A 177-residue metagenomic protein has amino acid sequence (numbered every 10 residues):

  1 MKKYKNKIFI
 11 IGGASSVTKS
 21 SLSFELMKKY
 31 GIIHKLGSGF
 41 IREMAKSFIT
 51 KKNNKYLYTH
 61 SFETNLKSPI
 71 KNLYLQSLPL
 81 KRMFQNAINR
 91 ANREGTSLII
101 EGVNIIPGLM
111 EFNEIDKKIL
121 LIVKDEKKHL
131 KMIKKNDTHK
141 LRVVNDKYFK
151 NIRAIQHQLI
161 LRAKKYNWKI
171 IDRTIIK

Functional and structural regions predicted by a protein language model:
M1-N6: Phosphate-binding P-loop
F9-K28: Glycine-rich phosphate-binding P-loop
M27-S38: Post-Walker A helix-loop "phosphate-sensing" segment adjacent to the P-loop in P-loop NTPases
I32, F112-K117, Y166-W168: Short glycine-/polar-rich loops that comprise or flank the Walker A/P-loop and associated switch/sensor motifs
H34, K46-T96: Conserved nucleotide-sensing/catalytic segment adjacent to the nucleotide-binding pocket in NTP-handling enzymes
S97-G102: Structural recognition of the conserved hydrophobic beta-strand(s) that form the central parallel beta-sheet of P-loop
D116-Q158: A glycine- and Lys/Arg-enriched "phosphate-lid" helix/loop adjacent to the NTP-binding pocket of small-molecule kinases
H157-K177: NTP-dependent small-molecule kinase module
